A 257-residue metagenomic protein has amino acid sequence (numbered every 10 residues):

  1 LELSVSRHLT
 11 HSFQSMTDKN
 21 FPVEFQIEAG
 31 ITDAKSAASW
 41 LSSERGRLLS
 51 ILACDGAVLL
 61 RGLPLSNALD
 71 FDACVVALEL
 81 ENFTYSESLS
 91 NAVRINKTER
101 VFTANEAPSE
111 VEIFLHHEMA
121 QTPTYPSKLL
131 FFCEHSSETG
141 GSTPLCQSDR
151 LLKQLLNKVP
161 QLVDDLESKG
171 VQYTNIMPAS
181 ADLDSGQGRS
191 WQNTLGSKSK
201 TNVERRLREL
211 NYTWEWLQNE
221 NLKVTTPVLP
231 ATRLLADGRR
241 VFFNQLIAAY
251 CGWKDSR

Functional and structural regions predicted by a protein language model:
L1-R257: Non-heme Fe(II) oxygenase catalytic core, chiefly the N-lobe of the double-stranded beta-helix
